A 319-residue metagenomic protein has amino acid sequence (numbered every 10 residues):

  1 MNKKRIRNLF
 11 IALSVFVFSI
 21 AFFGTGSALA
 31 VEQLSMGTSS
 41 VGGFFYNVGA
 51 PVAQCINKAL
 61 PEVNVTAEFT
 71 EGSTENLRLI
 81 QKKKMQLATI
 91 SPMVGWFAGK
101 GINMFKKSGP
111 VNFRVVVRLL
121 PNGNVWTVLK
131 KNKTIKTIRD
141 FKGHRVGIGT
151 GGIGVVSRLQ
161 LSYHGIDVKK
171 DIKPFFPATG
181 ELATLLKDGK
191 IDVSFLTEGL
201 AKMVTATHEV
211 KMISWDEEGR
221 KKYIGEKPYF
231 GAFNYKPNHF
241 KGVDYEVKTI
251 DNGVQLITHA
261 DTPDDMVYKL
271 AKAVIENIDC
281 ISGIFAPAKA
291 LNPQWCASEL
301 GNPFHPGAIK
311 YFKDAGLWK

Functional and structural regions predicted by a protein language model:
N2-S14: Bacterial N-terminal signal peptides that target proteins for export
A12-G24: Bacterial N-terminal signal peptides
A28-A30: Boundary at the C-terminal end of the N-terminal hydrophobic targeting segment
Q33-A59, V63-N64, N122-D188, Q294 (+2 more regions): Bilobed "Venus flytrap"/periplasmic-binding protein-like clamshell domains and structurally analogous long
M85-L120: Acidic, polar ligand-binding/catalytic clefts
P92-V94, G101-M104, T134, K169-T262: Pocket-lining segment of extracytoplasmic ligand-binding domains
G143-Q160, Y229-L300: Ligand-binding clefts/hinges and TM-proximal coupling segments of bilobed small-molecule sensing domains
E181, K187-K190, E198-M212, G219 (+3 more regions): An extracytoplasmic/periplasmic, membrane-proximal ligand-sensing/linker region
